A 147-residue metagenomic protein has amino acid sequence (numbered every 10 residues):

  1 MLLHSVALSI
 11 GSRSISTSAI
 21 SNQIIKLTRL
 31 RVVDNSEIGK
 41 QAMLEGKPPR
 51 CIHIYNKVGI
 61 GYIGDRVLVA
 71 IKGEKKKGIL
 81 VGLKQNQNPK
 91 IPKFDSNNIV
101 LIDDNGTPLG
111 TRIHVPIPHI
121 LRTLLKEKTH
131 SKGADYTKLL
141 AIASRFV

Functional and structural regions predicted by a protein language model:
L2-P48, Q87-V147: Low-complexity, rRNA-contacting terminal tracts
I24, G61-G64: Short, well-ordered loop/turn sites that connect or cap secondary structure elements
V32, V69-A70: A generic structural signal for residues embedded in beta-strands
I38, K57-G59, A70-K77, N86 (+1 more regions): Short, charged beta-turn/beta-strand-edge "cap" motif at the junction between a beta-strand and an adjacent loop
R50-I54, D65-R66, K75-Q85: Short beta-strand-centered aromatic/proline hotspots
I54-K57, K90: Short, conserved secondary-structure segments in the cores of folded domains
Y62, G73-K75, F94-S96: Short connector loops at helix/strand junctions that flank enzyme active sites, especially segments positioning acidic
I71-G73, G82-K84, V115-I117: A short beta-strand motif that forms part of the nucleic acid-binding face of small beta-barrel RNA-binding folds
